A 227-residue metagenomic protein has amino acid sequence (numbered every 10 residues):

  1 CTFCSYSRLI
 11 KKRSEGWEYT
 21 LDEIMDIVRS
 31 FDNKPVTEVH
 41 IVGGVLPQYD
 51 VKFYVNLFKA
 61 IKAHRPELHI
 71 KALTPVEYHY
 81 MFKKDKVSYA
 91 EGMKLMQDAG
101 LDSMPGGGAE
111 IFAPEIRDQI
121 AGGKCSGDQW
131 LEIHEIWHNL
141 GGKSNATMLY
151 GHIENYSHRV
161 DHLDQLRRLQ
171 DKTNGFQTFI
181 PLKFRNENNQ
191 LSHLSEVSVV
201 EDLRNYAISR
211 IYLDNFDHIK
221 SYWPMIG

Functional and structural regions predicted by a protein language model:
C1, V36-E38, V51, V55-M148: Radical SAM/AdoMet-radical enzyme domain recognition
C1-E23: Canonical Radical SAM [4Fe-4S] cluster-binding loop centered on the CxxxCxxC motif and its immediate flanking residues
R8-K12, V42-V51, P114, N186-Q190: Glycine-rich, proline-tolerant flexible connector loops at the mouths of alpha/beta enzymes
E15-E18, D118-K124, H193-E196: Short glycine-enriched, charge-decorated loop/helix-capping segments at active-site entrances that position
L21-S30, V87-L95, L163, G227: Short, acidic/polar
D26-G44: Short Fe-S-cluster ligation motifs
G43, R65, D98-A109, D128-Q190 (+2 more regions): Conserved C-terminal portion of the radical SAM core fold that forms the substrate/S-adenosylmethionine-binding
V45-L46, V76-Y78, H152: Acidic, glycine-rich active-site loops and adjacent beta-strand->loop/helix elements that engage anionic groups
